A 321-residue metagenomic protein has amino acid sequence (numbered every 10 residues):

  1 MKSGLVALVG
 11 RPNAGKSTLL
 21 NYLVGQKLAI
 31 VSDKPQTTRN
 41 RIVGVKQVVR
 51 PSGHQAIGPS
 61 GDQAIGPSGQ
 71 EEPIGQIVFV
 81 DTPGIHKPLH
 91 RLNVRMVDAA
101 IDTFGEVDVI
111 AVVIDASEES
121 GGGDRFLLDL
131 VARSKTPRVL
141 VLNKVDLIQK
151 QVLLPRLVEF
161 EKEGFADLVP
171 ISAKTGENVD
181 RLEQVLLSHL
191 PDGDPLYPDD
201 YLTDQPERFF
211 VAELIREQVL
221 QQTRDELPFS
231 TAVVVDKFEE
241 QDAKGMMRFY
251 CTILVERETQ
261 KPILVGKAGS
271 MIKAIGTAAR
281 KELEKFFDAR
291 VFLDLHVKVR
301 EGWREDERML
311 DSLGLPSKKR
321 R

Functional and structural regions predicted by a protein language model:
M1-G61, I65-E106: Conserved G1/Walker A P-loop phosphate-binding module
V9, N13, L19, I42 (+9 more regions): Residue-level signature of catalytic and energy-coupling elements of molecular machines, predominantly ATP/GTP-dependent
G15, N178, M271: Conserved glycine(s) of the Walker
Q26, V45-V48, P88, T103-I110 (+8 more regions): Conserved, well-folded catalytic cores of nucleic-acid-processing and energy-transducing macromolecular machines
T38, H86-K87, E119-S120, I148-Q149 (+1 more regions): Catalytic P-loop NTPase motifs of RecA-like helicase/translocase cores
R50-P51, E72-V78, R95-L168, E239-A243: Conserved C-terminal guanine-recognition region of P-loop GTPase G domains, centered on the G4
T136-V139, D146-T203, E207: Canonical P-loop GTPase G-domain recognition
E207-R321: P-loop NTP-binding site
